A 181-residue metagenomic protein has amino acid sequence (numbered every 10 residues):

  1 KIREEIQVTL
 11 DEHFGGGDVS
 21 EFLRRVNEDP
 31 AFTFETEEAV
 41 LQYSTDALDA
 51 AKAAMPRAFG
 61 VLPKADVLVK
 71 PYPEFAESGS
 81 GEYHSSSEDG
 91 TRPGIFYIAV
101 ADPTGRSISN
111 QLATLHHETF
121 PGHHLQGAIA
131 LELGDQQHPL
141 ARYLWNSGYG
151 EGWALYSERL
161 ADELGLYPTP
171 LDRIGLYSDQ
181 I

Functional and structural regions predicted by a protein language model:
K1-I181: N-terminal maturation segment of proteins
